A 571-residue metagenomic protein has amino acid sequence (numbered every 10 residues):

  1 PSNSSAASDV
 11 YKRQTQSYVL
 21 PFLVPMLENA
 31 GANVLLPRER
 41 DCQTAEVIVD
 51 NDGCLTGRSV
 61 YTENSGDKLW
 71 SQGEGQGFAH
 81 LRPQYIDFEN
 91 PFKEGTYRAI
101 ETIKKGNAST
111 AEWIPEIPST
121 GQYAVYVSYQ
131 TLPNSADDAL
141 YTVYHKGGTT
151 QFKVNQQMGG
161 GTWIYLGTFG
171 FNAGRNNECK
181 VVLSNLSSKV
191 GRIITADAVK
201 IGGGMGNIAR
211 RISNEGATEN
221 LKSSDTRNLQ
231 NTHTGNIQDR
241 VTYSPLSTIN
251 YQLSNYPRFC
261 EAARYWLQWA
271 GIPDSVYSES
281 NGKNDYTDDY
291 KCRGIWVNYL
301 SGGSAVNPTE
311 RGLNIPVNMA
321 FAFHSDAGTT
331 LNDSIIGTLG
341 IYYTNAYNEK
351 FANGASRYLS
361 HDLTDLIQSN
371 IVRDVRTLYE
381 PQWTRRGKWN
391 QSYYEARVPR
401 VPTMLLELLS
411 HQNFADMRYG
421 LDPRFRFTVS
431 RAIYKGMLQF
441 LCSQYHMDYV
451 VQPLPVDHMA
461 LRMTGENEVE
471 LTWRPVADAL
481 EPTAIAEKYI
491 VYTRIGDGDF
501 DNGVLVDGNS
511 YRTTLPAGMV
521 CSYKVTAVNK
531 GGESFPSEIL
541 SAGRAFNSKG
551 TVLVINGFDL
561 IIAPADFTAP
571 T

Functional and structural regions predicted by a protein language model:
P1, P21, P25-E28, R38-E39 (+1 more regions): Aromatic-Pro/Gly-enriched surface loop or interdomain linker that acts as a lid/target-recognition segment
P1-A7, Y11-Q14: Single conserved hydrophobic/aromatic residue that forms the stacking wall/gate of nucleotide- or nucleobase-binding
S109-P133: A short beta-strand element within beta-rich, extracytoplasmic domains of secreted/secretory-pathway proteins
K146-N176: Extracellular carbohydrate recognition and processing domains and analogous Trp-centered ligand-binding platforms
V181-I193: Short beta-strand-plus-loop segments that form exposed binding edges in beta-rich domains
G202-G206, S304, M319-N348, Y379-H446: Active-site-adjacent mobile loop/cap segments within catalytic or ligand-binding domains
F440-T483, G532-S548: Pro/Thr/Ser/Gly-rich low-complexity, intrinsically disordered linker/stalk tracts
T513-G532: Beta-strand-rich modules
